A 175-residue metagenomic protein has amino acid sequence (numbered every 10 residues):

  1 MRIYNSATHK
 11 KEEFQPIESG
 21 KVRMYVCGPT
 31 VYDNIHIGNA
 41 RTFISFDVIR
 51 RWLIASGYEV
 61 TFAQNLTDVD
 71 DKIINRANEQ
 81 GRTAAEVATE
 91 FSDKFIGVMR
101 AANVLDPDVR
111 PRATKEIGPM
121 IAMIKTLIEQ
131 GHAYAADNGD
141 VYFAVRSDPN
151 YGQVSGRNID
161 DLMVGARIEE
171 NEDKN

Functional and structural regions predicted by a protein language model:
M1-N175: NTP-dependent nucleotidyl-transfer catalytic core
